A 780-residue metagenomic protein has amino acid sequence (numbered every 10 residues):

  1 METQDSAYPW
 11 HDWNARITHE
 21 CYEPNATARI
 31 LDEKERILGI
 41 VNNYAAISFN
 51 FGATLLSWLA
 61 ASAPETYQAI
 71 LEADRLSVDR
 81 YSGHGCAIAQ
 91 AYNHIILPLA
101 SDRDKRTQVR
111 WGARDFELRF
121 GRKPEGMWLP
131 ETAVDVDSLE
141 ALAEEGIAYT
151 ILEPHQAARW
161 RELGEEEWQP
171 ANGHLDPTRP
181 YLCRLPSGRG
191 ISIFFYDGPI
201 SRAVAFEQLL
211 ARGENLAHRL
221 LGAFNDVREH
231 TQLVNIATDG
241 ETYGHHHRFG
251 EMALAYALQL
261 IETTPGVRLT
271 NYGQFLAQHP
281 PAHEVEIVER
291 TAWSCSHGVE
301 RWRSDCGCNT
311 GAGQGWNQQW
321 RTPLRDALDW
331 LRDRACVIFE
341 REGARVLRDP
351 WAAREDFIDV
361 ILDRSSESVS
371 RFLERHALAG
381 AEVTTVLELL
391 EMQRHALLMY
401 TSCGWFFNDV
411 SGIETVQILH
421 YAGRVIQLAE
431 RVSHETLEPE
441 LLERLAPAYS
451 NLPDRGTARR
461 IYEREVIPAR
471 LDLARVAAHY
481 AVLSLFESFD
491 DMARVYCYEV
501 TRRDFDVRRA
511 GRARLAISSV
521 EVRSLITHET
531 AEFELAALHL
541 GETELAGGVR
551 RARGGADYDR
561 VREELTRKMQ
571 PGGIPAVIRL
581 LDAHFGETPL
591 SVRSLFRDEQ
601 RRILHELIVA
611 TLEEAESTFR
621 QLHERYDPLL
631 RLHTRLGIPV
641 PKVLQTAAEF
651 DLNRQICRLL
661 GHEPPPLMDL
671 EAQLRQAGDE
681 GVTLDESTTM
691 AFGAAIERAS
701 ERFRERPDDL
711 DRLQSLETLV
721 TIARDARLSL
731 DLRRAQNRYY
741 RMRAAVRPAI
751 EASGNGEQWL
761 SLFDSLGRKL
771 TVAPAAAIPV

Functional and structural regions predicted by a protein language model:
M1-D32, A53-T54, W168-F486, G511-I526 (+3 more regions): Active-site and substrate-binding clefts of carbohydrate-active enzymes
A15-T18, Y22-E125, A133-R202, L210 (+2 more regions): Catalytic alpha-helical scaffold of carbohydrate-active enzymes acting on polysaccharides/glycoconjugates
T27-D32, L378-L390, Y498-D504, N653-L659 (+1 more regions): Short linear interaction motifs
T132, A157, A277, T415 (+2 more regions): Positions that flank functional sites
M492, R509-R512: Leucine-rich, hydrophobic repeat-scaffold detector
A531-F533: Charge-dense, extended regions
L622, Y626-V780: Extended alpha-helical scaffold segments
